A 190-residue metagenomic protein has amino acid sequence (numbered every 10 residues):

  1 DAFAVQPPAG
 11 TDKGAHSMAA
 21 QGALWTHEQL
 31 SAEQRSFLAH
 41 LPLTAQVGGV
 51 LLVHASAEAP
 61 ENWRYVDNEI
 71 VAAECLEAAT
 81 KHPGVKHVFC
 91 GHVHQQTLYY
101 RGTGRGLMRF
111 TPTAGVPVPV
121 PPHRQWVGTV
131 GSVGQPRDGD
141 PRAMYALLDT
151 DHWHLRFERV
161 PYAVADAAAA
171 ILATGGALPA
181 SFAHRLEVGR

Functional and structural regions predicted by a protein language model:
D1-L51, A57-G84: Active-site neighborhood of divalent metal-dependent phosphoester bond hydrolases
D1-V5, E58-P60, K86-R101, Q135-D140: Active-site environment of divalent metal-dependent phosphoester hydrolases
P8-T11, V66-D67, G102-R105, R142-M144: Short, glycine/charged-enriched secondary-structure capping and boundary segments
T44-A45, A79-T80, Y99, V116-P121: Short, conserved, surface-exposed binding loops centered on an aromatic residue
T44-Q46, Q96-Y100, M144-L148: Short beta-strand scaffold segments in enzyme catalytic cores
A45-L52, P121-V127: Beta-strand-turn-beta hairpins that frame and shape the catalytic cleft of phosphate-ester-processing enzymes
V53, H87-H92, V127-G131: Active-site neighborhood of phospho(di)ester-bond hydrolases with catalytic His/Asp-centered motifs
T103-R190: Acidic, His/Gly-rich catalytic cores of divalent-metal-dependent hydrolytic chemistry
